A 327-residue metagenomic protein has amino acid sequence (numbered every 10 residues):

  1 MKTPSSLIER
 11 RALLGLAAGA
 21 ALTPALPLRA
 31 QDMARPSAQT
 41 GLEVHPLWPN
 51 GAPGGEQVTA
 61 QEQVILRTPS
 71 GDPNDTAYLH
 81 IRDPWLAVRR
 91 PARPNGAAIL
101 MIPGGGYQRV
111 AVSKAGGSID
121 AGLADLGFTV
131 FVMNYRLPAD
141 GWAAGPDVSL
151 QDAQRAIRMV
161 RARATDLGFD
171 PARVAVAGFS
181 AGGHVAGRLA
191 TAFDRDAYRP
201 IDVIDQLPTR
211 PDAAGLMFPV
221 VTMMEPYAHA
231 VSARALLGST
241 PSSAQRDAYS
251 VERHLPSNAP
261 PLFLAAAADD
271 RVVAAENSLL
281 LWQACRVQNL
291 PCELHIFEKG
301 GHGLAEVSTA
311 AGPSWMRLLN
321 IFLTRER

Functional and structural regions predicted by a protein language model:
M1-P24: N-terminal secretory signal peptides and thylakoid transit peptides that target proteins across membranes
I65-P73, V203, P219-H254, P260 (+1 more regions): Mobile cap/lid helix-loop segments that gate and shape the active-site cleft of serine hydrolases
G96-G104: Short beta-strand element of the alpha/beta-hydrolase
V110-I119, M133-D170, V307-S314: Catalytic nucleophile-loop/oxyanion-hole region of alpha/beta-hydrolase and closely related hydrolase-like folds
R158-A228: Primarily recognizes the serine-hydrolase "nucleophile elbow" in alpha/beta-hydrolase and SGNH/GDSL folds
L264-A266: Short beta-strand/loop motif that positions the catalytic acidic residue of the alpha/beta-hydrolase fold
V272-N277: Conserved alpha/beta-hydrolase "acid-adjacent" motif
L279-R327: C-terminal catalytic histidine-bearing segment of alpha/beta-hydrolase fold enzymes
